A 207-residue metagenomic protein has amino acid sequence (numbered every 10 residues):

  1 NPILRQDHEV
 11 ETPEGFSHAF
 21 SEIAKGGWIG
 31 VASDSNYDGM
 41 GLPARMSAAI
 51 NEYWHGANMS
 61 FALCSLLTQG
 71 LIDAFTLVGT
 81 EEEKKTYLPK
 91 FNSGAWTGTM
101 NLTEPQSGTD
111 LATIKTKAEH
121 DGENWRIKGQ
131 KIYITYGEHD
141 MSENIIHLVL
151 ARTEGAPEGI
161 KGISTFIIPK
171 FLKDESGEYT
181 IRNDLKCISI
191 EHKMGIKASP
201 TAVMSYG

Functional and structural regions predicted by a protein language model:
N1-L66, E82, T86, T109: Amphipathic, small/basic residue-rich leader segments at the start of a protein or domain
P2-R5, T68, G79-T116: Internal maturation/activation junctions in enzymes
Q6-S21, K25-S33, T99-D121, R126 (+1 more regions): Flexible, glycine/threonine-enriched loop-and-boundary segments that flank and lead into catalytic domains of large
G30, D34-S35, A57-D73, G94-E104 (+1 more regions): Core alpha/beta catalytic barrel or barrel-like domain that forms the active/cofactor pocket in diverse metabolic
A95-T97, T113-K115, N144-I146, I160-I163 (+2 more regions): Active-site lining segments that contact anionic ligands and/or coordinate catalytic metals
Q106-T109, E138-D140, P157, K193-P200: Short Gly/Pro-enriched turn/cap motifs at secondary-structure boundaries
N124, K128-T180: A short core secondary-structure module
E178-S205: Flexible, small-/acidic-enriched active-site or ligand-binding loops
